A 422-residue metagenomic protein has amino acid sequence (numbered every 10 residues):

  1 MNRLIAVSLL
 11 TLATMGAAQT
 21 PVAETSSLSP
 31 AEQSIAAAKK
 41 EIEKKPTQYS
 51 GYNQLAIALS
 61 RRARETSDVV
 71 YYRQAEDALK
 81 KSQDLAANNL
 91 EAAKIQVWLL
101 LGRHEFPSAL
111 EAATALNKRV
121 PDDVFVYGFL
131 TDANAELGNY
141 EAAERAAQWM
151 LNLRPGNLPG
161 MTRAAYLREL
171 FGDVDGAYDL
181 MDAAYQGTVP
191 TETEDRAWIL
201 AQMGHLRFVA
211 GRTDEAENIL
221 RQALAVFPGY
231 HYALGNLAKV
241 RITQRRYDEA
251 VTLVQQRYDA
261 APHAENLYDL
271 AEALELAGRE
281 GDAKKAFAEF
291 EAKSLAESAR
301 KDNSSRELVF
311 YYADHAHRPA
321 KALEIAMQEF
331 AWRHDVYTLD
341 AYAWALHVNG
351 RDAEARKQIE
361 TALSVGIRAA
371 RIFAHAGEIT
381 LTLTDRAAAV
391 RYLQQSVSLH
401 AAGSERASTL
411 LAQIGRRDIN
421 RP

Functional and structural regions predicted by a protein language model:
G16-E91, E111, A401-A402, T409-P422: N-terminal leader/linker segments that initiate helical-solenoid repeat arrays
P46, A87, P121, P155 (+8 more regions): Short coil turns that delineate tetratricopeptide repeat
S50, I57, E91, F125 (+8 more regions): Start-of-helix register in tetratricopeptide repeats
Q54, I95, F129, R163 (+6 more regions): Canonical tetratricopeptide repeat
I57, R64, W98, D132 (+8 more regions): Residue-level recognition of tetratricopeptide repeat
R62, T66-V69, R103, L137 (+7 more regions): Structural motif corresponding to the intra-repeat A-B loop/turn of tetratricopeptide repeats
